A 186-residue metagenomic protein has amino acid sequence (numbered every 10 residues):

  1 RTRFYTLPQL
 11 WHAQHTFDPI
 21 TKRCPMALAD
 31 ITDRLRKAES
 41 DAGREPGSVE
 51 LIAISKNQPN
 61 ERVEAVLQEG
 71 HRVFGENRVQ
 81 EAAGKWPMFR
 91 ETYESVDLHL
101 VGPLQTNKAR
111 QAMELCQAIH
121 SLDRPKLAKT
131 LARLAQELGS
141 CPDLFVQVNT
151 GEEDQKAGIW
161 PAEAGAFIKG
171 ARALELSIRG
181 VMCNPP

Functional and structural regions predicted by a protein language model:
R1-R3, R23: Basic polycationic patches enriched in arginine
F4-Y5, F17: Aromatic (phenylalanine/tyrosine) cluster motif
F17-P186: Conserved alpha/beta-domain cores
